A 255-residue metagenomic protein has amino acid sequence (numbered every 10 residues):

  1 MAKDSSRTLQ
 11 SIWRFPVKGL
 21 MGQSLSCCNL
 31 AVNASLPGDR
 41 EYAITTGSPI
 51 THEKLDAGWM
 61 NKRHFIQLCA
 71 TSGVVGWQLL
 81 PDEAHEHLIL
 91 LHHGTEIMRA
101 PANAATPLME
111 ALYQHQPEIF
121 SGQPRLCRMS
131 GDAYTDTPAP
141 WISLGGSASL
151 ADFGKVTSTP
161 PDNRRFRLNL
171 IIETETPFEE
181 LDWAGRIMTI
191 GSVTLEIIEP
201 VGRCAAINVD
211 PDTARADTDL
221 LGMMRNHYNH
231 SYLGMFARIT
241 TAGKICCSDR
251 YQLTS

Functional and structural regions predicted by a protein language model:
M1-S255: Metal-cofactor-dependent catalytic cores
